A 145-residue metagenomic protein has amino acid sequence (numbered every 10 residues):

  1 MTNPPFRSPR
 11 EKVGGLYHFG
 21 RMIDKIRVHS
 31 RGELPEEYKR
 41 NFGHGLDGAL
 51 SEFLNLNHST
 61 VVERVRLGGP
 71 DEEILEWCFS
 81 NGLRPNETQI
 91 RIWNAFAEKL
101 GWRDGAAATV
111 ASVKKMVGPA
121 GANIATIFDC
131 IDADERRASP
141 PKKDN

Functional and structural regions predicted by a protein language model:
M1-Y38, F96-N145: Polar/charged low-complexity regulatory segments
N3, N41, N55-N57, N81 (+4 more regions): Detector for Asparagine
R10-Y17, R21, N41, G45 (+6 more regions): Alpha-helix boundary/N-cap detector
P35-F79: Amphipathic alpha-helical packing elements
V61-G118: Amphipathic protein-protein interaction modules
